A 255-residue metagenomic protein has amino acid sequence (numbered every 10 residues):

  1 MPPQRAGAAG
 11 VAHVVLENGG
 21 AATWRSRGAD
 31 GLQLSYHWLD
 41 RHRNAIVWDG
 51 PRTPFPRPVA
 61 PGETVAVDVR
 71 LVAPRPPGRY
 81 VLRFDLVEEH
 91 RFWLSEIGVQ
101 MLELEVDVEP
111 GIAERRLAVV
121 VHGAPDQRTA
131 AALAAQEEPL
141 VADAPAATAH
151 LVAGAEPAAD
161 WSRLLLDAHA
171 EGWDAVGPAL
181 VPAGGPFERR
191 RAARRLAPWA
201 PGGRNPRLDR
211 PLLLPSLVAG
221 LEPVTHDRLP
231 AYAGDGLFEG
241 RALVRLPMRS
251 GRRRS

Functional and structural regions predicted by a protein language model:
W24-R25, R91-M101: Beta-sandwich strand segments
S35-F55, G98: Short beta-strand and strand-turn-strand segments in soluble, beta-rich domains
R70-G78: Short, surface-exposed loop/turn segments at beta-strand-coil junctions that are enriched for proline with nearby
E109-A135: N-proximal low-complexity "stem/linker" segments adjacent to membrane-targeting elements
D143-A158: Short beta-strand-to-loop acidic/aromatic patch adjacent to the donor-nucleotide binding site
D160-R191: Conserved donor NDP-sugar-binding/catalytic core segment of glycosyltransferases
A179-G184, E188-S216: Short, flexible, basic/aromatic active-site loop/helix in glycosyltransferases
Y232-R254: Active-site donor/metal-binding and catalytic loop motifs of nucleotide-sugar-dependent glycosylation enzymes
